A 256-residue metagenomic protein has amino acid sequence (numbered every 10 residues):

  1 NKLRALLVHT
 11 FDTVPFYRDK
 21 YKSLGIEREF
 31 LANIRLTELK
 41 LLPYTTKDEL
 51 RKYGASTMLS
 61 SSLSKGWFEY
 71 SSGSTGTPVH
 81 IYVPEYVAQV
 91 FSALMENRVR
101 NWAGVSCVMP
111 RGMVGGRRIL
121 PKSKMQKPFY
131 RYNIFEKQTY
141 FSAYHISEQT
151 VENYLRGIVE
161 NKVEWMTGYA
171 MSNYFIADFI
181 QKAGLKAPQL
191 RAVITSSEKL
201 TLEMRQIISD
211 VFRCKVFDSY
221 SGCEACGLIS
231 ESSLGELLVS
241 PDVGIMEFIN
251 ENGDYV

Functional and structural regions predicted by a protein language model:
N1, L6-V8, N133-V256: Active-site glycine/GP-rich loop and adjacent strand/helix microenvironment that borders small-molecule binding pockets
N1-Y70, G76-P110, R117, E160-T167 (+3 more regions): Nucleotide 5′-phosphate-binding alpha/beta core
L24, T37-K40, D48, V79 (+6 more regions): Flexible, active-site-adjacent loop/turn segments at secondary-structure boundaries
L24-E29, T37, R98-N101, M125-Y132 (+2 more regions): Intrinsically disordered, low-complexity boundary segments flanking structured domains
K40-T45, S123, G227-I229: Short, solvent-exposed polar/charged micro-motifs at secondary-structure junctions
I81-A93, R111, R131-S147: Short, charge-rich amphipathic segments
I81-V83, S123-M125, D178: A short secondary-structure junction signal
E96, R100-Y132, F141-Y144: Conserved AMP-binding loop of ANL adenylate-forming enzymes
